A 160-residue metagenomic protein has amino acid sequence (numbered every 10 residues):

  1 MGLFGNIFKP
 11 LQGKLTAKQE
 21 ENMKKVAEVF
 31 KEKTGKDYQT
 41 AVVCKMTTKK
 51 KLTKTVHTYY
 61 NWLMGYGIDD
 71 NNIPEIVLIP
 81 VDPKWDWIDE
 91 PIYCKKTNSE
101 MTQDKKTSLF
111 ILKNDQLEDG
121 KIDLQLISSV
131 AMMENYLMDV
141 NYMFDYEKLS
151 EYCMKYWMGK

Functional and structural regions predicted by a protein language model:
M1-G2, Q103-K106, Y156-K160: Short acidic DE-rich linear segments
G2-D69: Anionic N-terminal interaction surfaces
M23-F30, Y38, M101, L109-I111 (+3 more regions): Extended hydrophobic/Leu-rich segments
K49-K54, K84-I88, Q116-E134: Short, surface-exposed beta-strand/loop "edge" segments at domain boundaries and coil↔beta transitions
V56-L117: Phosphoinositide-binding peripheral membrane targeting modules
I127-K160: Terminal and domain-flanking low-complexity segments
